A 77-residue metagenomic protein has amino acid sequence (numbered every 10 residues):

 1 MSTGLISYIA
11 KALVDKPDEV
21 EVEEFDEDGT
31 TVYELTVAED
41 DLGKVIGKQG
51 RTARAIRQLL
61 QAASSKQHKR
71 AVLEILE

Functional and structural regions predicted by a protein language model:
M1-K44, A53-E77: RNA-contacting regions in translation and RNA-metabolism proteins, encompassing KH/S1 modules where present
